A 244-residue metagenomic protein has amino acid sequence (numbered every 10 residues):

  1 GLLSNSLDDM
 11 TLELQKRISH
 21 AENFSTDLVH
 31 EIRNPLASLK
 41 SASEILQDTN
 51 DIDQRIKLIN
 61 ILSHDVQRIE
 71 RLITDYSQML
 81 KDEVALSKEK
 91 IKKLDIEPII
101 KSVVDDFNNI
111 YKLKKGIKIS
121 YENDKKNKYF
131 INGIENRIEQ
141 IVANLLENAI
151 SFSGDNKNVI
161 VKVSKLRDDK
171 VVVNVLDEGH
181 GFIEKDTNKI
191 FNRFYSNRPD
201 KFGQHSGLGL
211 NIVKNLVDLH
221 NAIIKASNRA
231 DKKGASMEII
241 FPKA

Functional and structural regions predicted by a protein language model:
G1, K90-D105: A conserved beta-strand-to-alpha-helix junction within the catalytic ATP-binding
G1-E22, S43-Q47, I52, K81 (+4 more regions): Membrane-proximal HAMP signal-relay module
H64-I69: Short alpha-helical segment of the dimerization/phosphotransfer core of two-component systems
V84-E89, K128-G133: Conserved micro-motifs of the catalytic ATP-binding
A149-I150: Short helix-loop "hinge" at the ATP-lid/N-box region of the Bergerat-fold HATPase_c
F182-F194: Short conserved segment of the HATPase_c
G209, V213: Short alpha-helical Gxxx[C/S/T] motif in the catalytic ATP-binding
